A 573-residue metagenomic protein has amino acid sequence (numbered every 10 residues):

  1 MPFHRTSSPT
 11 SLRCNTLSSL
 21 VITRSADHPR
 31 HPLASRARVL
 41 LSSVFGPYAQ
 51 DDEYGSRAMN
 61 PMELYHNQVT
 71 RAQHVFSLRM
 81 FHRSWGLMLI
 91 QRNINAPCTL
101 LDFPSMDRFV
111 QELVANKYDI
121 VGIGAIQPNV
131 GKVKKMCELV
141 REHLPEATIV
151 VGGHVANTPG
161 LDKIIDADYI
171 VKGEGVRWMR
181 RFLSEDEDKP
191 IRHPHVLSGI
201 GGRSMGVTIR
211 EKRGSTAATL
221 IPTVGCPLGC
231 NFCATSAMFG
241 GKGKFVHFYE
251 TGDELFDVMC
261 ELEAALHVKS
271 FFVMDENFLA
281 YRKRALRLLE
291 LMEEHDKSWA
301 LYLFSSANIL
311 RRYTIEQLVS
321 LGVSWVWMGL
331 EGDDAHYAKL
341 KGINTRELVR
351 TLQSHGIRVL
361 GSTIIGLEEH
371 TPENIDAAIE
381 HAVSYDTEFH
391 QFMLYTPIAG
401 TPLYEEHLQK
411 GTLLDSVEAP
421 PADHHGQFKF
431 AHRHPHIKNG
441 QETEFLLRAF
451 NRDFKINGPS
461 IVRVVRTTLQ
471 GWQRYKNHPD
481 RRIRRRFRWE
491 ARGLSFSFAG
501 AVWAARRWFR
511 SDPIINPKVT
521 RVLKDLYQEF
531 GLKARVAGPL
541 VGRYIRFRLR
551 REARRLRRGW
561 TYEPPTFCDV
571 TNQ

Functional and structural regions predicted by a protein language model:
M1-L64, V114-D119, E146, H425-Q573: Radical SAM enzyme core and accessory elements
F3, S18-H267: Acidic, low-complexity intrinsically disordered segments
L41, I123, V151, V273-D275 (+2 more regions): Conserved beta-strand positions
Y48-D51, T158-L161, G241, K283 (+3 more regions): Flexible glycine/acidic-rich beta-alpha junction loops that bind and position SAM and/or redox cofactors in anaerobic
I90-T99, A265-L266, H295, T351-V359 (+3 more regions): A structural motif corresponding to the C-terminal end of an alpha-helix and its immediate exit/capping segment
D162-M179, I315, S320-V326, A377-F392: Structural recognition of alpha->loop->beta junctions
R203-L360, I365-L367, E373-E380: Radical SAM [4Fe-4S] cluster-binding motif and immediate context
